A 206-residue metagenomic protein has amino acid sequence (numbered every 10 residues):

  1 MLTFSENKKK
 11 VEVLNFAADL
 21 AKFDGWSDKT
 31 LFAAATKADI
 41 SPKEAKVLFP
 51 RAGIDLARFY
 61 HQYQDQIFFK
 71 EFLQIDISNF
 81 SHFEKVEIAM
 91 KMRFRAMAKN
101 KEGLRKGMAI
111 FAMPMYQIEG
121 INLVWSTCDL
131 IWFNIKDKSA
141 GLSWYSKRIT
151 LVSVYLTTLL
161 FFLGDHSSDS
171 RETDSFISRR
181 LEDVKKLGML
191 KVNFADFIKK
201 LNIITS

Functional and structural regions predicted by a protein language model:
L2, E6-A33, K37-K43, R51-R58 (+1 more regions): Short, amphipathic alpha-helix enriched in basic
N7, F72-K106: Hydrophobic alpha-helical connector segments
Y63-F72: Conserved phosphoryl-transfer catalytic core
I67, H82-A96, L123, T127-N134 (+1 more regions): C-terminal ligand-sensing/allosteric alpha-helical core of TetR-family HTH transcriptional regulators
M115-D137, R148-V152, L156: Amphipathic alpha-helical packing segments from all-alpha helical-bundle domains
Q117-I118, W125, I149, K186-S206: Alpha-helical membrane-targeting segments
D137-L181, L187-F194: Hydrophobic/aromatic-rich alpha-helical bundle segments in the mid-to-C-terminal region
